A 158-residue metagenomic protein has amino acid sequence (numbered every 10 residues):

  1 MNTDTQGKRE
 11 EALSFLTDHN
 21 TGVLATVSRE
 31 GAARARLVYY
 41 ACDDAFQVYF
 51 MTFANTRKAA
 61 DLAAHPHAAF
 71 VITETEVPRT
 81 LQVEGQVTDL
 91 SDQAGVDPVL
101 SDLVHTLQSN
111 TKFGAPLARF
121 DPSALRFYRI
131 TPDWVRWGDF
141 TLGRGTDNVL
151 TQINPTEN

Functional and structural regions predicted by a protein language model:
N2-G22: Short, basic/aromatic recognition patches
N2-T3, L81-N158: Charged, gly/pro-rich active-site loop segments
K8-E11, K58, V99: Hydrophobic alpha-helical segments typical of transmembrane helices and their membrane-interface/capping positions
L13-S14, Y40, A60, L117-F120: Short secondary-structure boundary/capping segments
D18, R34, P122-A124: Residues that act as N-cap/strand-start positions at coil-to-secondary-structure junctions
N20-A54, A60-L62, A68-T73, T80-E84: Short beta-strand segments
N20-T21, H67, Q108, V135: Generic structural signal for secondary-structure transition and capping sites
